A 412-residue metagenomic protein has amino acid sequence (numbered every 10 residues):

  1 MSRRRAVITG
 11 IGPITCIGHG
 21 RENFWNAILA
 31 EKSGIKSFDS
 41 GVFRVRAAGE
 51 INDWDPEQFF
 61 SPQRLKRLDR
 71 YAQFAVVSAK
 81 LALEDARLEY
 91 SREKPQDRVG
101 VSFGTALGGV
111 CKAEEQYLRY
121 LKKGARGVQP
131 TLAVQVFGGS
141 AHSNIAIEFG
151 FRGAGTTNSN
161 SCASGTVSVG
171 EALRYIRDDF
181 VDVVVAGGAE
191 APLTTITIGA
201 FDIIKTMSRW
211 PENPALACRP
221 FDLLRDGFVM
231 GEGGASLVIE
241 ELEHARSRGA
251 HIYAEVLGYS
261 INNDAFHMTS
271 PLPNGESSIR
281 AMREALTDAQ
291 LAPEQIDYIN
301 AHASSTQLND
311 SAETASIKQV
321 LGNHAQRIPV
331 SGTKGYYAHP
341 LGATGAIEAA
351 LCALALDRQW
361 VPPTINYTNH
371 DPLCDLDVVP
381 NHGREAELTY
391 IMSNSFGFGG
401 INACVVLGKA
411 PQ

Functional and structural regions predicted by a protein language model:
M1-R64, E243-E255, A350-T364, G408-Q412: ACP-dependent fatty acid/polyketide chain-elongation machinery
R5-T9, K32, K36-S37, E212-A289 (+3 more regions): Condensing-enzyme catalytic core mediating Claisen C-C bond formation in acyl metabolism
I8, N23, L29-N160, A189-I198 (+1 more regions): Conserved beta-ketoacyl condensing-enzyme motif
P13-C16, P62-K80, V128-F137, G155-G170 (+4 more regions): Active-site pocket-shaping loop/turn-to-helix segments
A75-R87, G138-H142, A146-F149, A154-E190 (+3 more regions): Active-site-proximal alpha-helical scaffold in enzymes
A82-Q96, A245-I252, M282-Y298, V320-H324: Phosphate/pyrophosphate-binding loops at sites that engage ATP/ADP/AMP, CoA/4′-phosphopantetheine, polyphosphate
K122-Q129, G170, R174, A191-S247 (+1 more regions): Glycine-/small-residue-rich "gating" segment that lines the acyl/pantetheine channel and substrate pocket
F180-D226, Y259-P273, A303-D310, R327-D377: Acyl-CoA/ACP chain-elongation machinery
